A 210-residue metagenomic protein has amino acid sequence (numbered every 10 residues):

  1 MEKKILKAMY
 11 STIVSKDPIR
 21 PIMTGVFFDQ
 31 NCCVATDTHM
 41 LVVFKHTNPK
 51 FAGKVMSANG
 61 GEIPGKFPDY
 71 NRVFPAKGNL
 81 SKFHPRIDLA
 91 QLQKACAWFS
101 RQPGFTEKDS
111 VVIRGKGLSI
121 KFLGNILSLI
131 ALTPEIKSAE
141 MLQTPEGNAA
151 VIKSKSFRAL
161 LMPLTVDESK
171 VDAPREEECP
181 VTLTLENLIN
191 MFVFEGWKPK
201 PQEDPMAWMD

Functional and structural regions predicted by a protein language model:
M1-D210: DNA polymerase processivity clamps
